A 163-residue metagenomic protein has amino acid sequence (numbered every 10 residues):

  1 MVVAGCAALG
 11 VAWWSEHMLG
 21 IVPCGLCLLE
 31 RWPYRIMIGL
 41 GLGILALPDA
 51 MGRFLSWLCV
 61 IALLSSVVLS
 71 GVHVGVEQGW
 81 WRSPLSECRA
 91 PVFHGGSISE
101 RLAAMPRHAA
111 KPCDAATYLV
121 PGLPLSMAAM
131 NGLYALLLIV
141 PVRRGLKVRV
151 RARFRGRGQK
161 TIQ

Functional and structural regions predicted by a protein language model:
M1-G25, P33-L40, P48-Q163: Secretory/periplasmic and organellar redox-cofactor proteins
